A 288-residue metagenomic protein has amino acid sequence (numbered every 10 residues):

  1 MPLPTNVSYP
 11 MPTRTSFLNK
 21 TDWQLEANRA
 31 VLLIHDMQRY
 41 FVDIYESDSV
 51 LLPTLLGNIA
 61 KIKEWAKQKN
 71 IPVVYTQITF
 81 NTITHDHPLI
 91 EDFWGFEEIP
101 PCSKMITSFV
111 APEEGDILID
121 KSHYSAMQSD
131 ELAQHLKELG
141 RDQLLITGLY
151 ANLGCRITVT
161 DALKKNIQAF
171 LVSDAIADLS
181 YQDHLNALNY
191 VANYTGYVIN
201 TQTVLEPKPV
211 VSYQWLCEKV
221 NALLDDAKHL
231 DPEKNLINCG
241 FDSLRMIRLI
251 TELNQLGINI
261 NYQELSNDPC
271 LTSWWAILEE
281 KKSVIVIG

Functional and structural regions predicted by a protein language model:
M1-V31, W94-V210: Active-site-adjacent betaalpha module
A27-I62: Short, contiguous, helix-prone interaction/anchoring segments in small proteins
A60, K67-Q68, L163-K164, A192 (+1 more regions): Anion (oxyanion) recognition and catalysis
A66-H85: Von Willebrand factor
T82-I99: Acidic/polar short surface loop at catalytic or gating sites that assists cofactor/ion binding and chemistry
P209-G288: Phosphopantetheine-dependent thiolation modules in NRPS/PKS and related acyl-activating systems
